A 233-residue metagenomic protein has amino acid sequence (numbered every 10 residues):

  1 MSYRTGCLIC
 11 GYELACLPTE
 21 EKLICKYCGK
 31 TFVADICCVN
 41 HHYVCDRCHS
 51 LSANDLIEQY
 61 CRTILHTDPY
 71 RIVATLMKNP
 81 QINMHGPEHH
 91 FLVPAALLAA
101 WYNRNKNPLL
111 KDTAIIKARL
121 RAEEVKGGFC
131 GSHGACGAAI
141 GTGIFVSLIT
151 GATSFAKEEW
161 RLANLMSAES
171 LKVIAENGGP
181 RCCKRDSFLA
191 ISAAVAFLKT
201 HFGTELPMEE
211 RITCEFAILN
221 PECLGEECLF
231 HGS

Functional and structural regions predicted by a protein language model:
R4, K22, D35, H42 (+2 more regions): Residues immediately within or flanking Cys/His clusters that coordinate Zn2+ in small zinc-binding modules
C7-C10, C25-C28, C38, C45-C48: Short cysteine-rich clusters marking metal-coordination/redox-active sites
L14, F32, V44, S52: Cys/His-rich microdomains that often coordinate metals
A15-L17, E21, L110-D112, I174-R185 (+1 more regions): Flexible, glycine/charged-enriched surface loops at secondary-structure junctions
C16-E21, V33-V39, D55-Q59: Short Cys/His-rich "knuckle" micro-motifs
R62-A95, P180: Polybasic, low-complexity association/targeting segments
H89, G128-I144, L148: Conserved phosphate/anionic-ligand binding catalytic regions in large, soluble enzymes, centered on
I149-T150, F155-K199: A structural-propensity feature for long, helix-poor, extended segments
